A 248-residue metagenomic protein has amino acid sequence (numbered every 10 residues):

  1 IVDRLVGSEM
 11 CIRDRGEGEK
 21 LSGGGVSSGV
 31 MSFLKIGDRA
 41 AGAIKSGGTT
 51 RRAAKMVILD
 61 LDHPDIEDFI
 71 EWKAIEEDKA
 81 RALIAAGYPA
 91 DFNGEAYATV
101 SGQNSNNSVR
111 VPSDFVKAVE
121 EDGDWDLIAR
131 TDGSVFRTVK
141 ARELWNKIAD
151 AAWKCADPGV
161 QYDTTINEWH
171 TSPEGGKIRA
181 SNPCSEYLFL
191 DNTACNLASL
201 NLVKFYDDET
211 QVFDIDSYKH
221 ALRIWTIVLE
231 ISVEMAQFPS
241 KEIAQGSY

Functional and structural regions predicted by a protein language model:
I1-G7, I12: Single conserved hydrophobic/aromatic residue that forms the stacking wall/gate of nucleotide- or nucleobase-binding
V2, A41-K45, L144-I148, A180-P183: Short alpha-helical segments and helix-capping/turn motifs at coil-helix boundaries
V6, K45, W153: Anion (oxyanion) recognition and catalysis
D14, G18-R39, G48-G176, D191 (+2 more regions): Conserved, charged catalytic cores of large soluble enzymes
K147-Y248: Structured mid-domain segments that build the active-site/substrate or prosthetic-cofactor binding neighborhood
